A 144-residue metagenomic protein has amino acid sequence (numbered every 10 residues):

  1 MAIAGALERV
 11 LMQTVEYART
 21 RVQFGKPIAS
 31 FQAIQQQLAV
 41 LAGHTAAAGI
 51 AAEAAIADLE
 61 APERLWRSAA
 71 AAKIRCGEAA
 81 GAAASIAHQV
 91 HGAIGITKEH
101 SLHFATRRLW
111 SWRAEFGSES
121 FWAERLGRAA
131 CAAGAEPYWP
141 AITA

Functional and structural regions predicted by a protein language model:
M1-A144: Alpha-helical interface subdomain recognition
